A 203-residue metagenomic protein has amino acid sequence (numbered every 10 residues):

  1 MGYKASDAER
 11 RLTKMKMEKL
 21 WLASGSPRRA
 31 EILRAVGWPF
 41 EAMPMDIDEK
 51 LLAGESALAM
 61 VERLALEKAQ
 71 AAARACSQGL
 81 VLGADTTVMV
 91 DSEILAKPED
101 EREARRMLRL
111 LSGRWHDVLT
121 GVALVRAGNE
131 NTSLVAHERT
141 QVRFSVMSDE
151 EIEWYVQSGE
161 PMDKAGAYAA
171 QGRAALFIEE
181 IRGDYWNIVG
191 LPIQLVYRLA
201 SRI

Functional and structural regions predicted by a protein language model:
M1-K14: N-terminal amphipathic/basic-hydrophobic helices that include classical n-h-c signal peptides and signal-anchor
A5-S6, A23-S24, R63: Coiled-coil-like amphipathic alpha-helices with heptad-repeat character
K16-W21, A57-I203: Anionic-ligand binding patches
K16-W38: N-terminal beta1-alpha1 ligand-phosphate binding loop
G25, M45, A127: Cofactor-binding loop segments of dinucleotide-utilizing enzymes, especially the Rossmann-like FAD- and NAD(P)+-binding
E31-A35, L52, R74-A75: Short loop/helix-cap segments at secondary-structure boundaries that form the rim of catalytic
G37-G54, T132-R139: Short glycine-rich, Thr/Ser-proximal phosphate-binding strand/loop in the N-terminal lobe of ATP-dependent enzymes
